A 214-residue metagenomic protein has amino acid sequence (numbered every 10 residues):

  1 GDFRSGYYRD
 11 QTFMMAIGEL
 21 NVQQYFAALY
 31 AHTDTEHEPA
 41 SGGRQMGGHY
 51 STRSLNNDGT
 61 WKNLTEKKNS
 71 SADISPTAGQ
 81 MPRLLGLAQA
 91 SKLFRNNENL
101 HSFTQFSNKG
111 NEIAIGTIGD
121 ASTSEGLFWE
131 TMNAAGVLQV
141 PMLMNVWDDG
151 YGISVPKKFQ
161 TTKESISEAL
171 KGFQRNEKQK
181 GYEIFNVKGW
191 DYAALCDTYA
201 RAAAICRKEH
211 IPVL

Functional and structural regions predicted by a protein language model:
G1-V140, N145, P156-Q174, Q179: Cofactor-binding active-site loop characterized by glycine-rich and histidine/acidic residues
M142-L214: Thiamine diphosphate
